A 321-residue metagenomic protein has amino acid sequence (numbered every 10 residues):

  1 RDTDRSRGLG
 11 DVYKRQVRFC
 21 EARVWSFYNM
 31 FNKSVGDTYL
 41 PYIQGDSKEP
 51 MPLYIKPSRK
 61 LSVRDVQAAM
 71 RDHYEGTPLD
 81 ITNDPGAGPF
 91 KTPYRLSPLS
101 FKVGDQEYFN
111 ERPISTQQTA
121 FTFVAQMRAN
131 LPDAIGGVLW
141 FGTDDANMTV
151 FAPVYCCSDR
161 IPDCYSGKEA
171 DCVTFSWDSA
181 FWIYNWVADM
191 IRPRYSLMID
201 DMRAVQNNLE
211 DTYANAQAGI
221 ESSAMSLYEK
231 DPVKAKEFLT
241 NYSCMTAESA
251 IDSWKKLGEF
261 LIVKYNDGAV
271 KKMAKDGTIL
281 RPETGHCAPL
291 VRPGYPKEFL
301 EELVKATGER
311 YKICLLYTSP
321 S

Functional and structural regions predicted by a protein language model:
R1, R5-R7, P41, P89 (+1 more regions): A compositional/structural signature marking long, glycine- and acidic/polar-rich segments with frequent tryptophans
D2-Y13, Y317-S321: Single conserved hydrophobic/aromatic residue that forms the stacking wall/gate of nucleotide- or nucleobase-binding
D11-F31, V35, Y39: Long, charge-rich alpha-helical interaction segments
R15, P50, L61-V63, D144 (+1 more regions): Helix N-terminus capping/helix-initiation residues
S47-I55: Axial heme c-ligation environment in periplasmic c-type cytochrome domains
Y54-D133: Extended, compositionally biased non-globular segments
F101-N215: Substrate-recognition/cap regions that form aromatic- and gly/pro-loop-enriched pockets for small-molecule ligands
V205-S319: Histidine-centered catalytic/metal-binding microenvironments
